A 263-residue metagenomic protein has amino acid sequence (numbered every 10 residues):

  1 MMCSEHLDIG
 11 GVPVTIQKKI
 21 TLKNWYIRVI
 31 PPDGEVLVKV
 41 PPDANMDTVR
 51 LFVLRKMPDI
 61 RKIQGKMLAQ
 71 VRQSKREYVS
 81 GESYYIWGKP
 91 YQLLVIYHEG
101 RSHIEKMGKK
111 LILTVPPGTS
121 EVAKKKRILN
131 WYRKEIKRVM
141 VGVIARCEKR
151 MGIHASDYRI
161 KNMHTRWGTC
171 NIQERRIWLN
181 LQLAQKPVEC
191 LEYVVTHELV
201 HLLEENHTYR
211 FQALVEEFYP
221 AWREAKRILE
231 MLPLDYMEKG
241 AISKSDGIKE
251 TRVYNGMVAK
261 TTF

Functional and structural regions predicted by a protein language model:
M1-Y193, L202-F263: Active-site-proximal or metal-binding-adjacent scaffold patches in catalytic folds
E198: Walker B catalytic acidic pair
